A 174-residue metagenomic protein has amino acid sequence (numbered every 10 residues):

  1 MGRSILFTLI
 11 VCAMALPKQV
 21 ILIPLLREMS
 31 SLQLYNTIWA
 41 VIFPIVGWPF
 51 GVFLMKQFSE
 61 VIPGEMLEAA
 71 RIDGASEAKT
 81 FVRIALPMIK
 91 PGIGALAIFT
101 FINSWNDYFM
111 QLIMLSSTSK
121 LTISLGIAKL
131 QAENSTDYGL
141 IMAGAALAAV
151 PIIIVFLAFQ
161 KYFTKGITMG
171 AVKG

Functional and structural regions predicted by a protein language model:
M1-G174: A structural signal for multi-pass alpha-helical bundles of membrane permease subunits that mediate small-molecule
